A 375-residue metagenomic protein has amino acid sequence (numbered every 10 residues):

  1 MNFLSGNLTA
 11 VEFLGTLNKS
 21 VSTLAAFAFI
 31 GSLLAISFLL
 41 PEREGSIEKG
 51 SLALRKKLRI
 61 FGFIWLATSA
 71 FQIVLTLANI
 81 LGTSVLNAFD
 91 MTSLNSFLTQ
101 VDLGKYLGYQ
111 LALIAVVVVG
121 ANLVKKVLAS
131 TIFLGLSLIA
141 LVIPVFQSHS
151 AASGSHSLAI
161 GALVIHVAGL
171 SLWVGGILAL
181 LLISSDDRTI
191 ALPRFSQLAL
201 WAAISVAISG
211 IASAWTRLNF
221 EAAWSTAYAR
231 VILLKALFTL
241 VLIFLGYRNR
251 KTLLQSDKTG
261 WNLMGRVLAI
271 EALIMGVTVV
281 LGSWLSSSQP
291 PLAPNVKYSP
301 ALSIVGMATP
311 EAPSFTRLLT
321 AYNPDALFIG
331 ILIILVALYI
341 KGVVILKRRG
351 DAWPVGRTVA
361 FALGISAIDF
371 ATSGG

Functional and structural regions predicted by a protein language model:
M1-G375: Polytopic transmembrane helical bundles with strong interfacial aromatic enrichment
